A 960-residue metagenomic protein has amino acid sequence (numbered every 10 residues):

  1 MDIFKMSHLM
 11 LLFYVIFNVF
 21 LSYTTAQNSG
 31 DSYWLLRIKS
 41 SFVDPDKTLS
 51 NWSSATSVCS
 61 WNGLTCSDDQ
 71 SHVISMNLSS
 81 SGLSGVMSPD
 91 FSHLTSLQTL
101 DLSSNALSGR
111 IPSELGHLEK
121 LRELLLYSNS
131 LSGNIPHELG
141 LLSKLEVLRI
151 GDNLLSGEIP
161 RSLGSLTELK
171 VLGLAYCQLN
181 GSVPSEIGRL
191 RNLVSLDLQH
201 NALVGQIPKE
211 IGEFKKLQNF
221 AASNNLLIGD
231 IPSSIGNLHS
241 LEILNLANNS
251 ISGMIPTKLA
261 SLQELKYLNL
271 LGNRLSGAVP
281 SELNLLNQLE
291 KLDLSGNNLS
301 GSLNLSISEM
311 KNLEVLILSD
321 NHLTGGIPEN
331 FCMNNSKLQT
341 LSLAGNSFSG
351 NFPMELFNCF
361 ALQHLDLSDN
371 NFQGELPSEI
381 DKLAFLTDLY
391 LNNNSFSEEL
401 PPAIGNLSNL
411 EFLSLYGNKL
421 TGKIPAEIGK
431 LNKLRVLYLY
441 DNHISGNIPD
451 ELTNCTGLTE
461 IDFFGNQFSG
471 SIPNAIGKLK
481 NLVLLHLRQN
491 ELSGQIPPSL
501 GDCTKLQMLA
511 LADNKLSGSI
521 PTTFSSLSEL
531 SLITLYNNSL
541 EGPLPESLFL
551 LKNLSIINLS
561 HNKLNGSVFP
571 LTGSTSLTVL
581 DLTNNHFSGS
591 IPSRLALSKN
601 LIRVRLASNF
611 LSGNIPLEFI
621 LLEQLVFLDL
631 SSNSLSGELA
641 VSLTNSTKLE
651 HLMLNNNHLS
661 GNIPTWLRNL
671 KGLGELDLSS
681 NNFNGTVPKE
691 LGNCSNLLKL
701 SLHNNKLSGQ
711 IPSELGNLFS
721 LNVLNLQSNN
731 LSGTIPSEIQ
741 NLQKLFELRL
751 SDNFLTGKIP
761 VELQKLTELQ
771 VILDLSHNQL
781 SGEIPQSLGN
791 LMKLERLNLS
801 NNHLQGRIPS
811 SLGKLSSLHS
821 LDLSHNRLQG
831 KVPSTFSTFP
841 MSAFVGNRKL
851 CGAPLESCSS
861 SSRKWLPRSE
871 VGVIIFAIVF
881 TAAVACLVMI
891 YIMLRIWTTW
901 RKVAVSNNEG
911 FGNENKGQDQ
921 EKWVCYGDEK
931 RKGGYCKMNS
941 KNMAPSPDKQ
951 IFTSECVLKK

Functional and structural regions predicted by a protein language model:
M1-K960: Plant-biased, solvent-exposed loop and capping regions within N-terminal extracellular ligand-binding ectodomains
